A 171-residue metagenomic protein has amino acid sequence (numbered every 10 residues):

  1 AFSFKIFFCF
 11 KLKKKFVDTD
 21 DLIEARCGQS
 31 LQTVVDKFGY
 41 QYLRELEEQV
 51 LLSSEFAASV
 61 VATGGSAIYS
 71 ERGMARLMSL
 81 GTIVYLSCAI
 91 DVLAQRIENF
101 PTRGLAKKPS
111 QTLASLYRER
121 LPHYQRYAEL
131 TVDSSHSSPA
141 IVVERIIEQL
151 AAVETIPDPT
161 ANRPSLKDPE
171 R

Functional and structural regions predicted by a protein language model:
A1-C9: Glycine-rich phosphate-binding P-loop
K11, L121-R171: NTP-dependent small-molecule kinase module
V17, T82-V84, L130-V132: Hydrophobic/aromatic beta-strand patches that form the interior of the parallel beta-sheet core in alpha/beta enzyme
D18-M78: ATP-dependent small-molecule kinase phosphotransfer cores that center on conserved nucleotide phosphate-binding segments
C27, V35, E47, E55 (+5 more regions): Short, flexible helix/strand-to-coil boundary loops that buttress conserved ligand/catalytic motifs in alpha/beta
G64-I68, A89-D91, S137: Short glycine-rich anion-binding loops that position phosphate/pyrophosphate groups of nucleotides and phosphorylated
R72-A75, Q95-N99, E144-R145, D158-A161: Short amphipathic alpha-helical segments
L80-P122: A glycine- and Lys/Arg-enriched "phosphate-lid" helix/loop adjacent to the NTP-binding pocket of small-molecule kinases
